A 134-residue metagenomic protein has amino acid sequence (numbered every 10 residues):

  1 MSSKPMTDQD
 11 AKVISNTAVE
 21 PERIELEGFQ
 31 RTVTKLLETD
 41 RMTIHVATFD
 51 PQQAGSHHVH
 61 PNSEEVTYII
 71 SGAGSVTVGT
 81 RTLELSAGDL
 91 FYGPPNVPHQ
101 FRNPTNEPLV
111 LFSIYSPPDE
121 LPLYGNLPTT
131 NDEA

Functional and structural regions predicted by a protein language model:
M1-M42, N126-A134: A short, N-terminal "cap"/entry segment at the start of jelly-roll beta-barrel domains of the cupin/DSBH fold
E27-Q30, H45-H60: Conserved short histidine dyad/triad with adjacent acidic residue
D40-M42, A73, R81-L83: Well-ordered beta-strand scaffold positions
T48-D50, V59-V76, I114-S116: Short, conserved beta-strand element in jelly-roll/cupin
A54-S56, S75, F91, P95-F101: Histidine-centered metal-chelating micro-motifs
T80-P95: Short acidic-glycine-tyrosine-enriched beta hairpin
P95-L121: Ligand-binding loop in jelly-roll beta-barrel domains
